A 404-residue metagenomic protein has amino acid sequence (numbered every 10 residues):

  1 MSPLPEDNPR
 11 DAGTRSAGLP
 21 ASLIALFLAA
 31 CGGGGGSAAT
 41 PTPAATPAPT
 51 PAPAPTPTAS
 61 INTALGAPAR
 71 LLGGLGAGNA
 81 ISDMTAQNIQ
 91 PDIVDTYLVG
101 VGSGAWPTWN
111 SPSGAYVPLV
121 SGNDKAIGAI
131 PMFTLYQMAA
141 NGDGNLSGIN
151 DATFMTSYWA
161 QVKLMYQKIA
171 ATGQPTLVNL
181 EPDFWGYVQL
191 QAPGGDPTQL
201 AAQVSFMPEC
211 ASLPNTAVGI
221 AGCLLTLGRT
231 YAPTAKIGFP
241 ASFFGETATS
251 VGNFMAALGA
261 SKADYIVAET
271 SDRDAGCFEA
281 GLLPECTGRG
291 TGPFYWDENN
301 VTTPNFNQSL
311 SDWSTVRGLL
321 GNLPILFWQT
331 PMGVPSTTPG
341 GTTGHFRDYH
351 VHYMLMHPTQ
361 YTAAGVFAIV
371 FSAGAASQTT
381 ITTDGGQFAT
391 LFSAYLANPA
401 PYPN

Functional and structural regions predicted by a protein language model:
A29-A30: C-terminal motif of bacterial Sec signal peptides marking the signal peptidase cleavage site
A44-Q90: N-terminal module-boundary/linker segments of secreted carbohydrate-active enzymes
L71-L164, Y353-Q360: N-terminal carbohydrate-binding/catalytic regions of secreted carbohydrate-active enzymes
W109-G122, I127-A129, T134, D274-T337 (+1 more regions): Glycoside hydrolase catalytic-domain groove-lining segments
I149-L180, N215-T230, M255-L258: An active-site-proximal structural segment forming one wall of the substrate-binding cleft that immediately precedes
Y166-E209: Active-site groove signature of glycoside hydrolases
N179-E181, P214-S250, N322-V334: Aromatic-lined carbohydrate-recognition surfaces of secreted/lumenal glycan-active proteins
R273, D312-N404: Substrate-binding cleft of secreted/luminal carbohydrate-active enzymes
